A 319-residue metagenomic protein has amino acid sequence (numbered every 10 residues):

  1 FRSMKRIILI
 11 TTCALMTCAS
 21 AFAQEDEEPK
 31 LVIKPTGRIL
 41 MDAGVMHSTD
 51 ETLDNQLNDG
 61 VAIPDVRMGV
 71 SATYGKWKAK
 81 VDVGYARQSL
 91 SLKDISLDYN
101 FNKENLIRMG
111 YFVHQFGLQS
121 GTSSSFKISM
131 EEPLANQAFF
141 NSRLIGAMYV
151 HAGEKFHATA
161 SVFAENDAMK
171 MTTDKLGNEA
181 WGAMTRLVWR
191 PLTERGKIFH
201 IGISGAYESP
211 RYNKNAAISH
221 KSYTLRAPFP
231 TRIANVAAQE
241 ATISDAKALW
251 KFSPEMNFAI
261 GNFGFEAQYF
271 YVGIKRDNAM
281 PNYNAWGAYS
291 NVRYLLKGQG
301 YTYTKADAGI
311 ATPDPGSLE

Functional and structural regions predicted by a protein language model:
F1-D26: Bacterial Sec-dependent N-terminal signal peptides
S20-A21, A168, I274-R276: A short hydrophobic/aromatic micro-motif that marks alpha-helical segments and, especially, helix-coil
D26-S48, Q56-A168, D174-R211, Y289-P315 (+1 more regions): Outer membrane beta-barrel
D50-L53, I128-P133, A234-A241, K275: Extracytoplasmic loops and strand-loop junctions of Gram-negative outer membrane beta-barrel proteins
D54, A285: Flexible, glycine- and charge-enriched loops at secondary-structure boundaries
M171-K175, N278-P281: Short, solvent-exposed loop/turn segments at secondary-structure boundaries
A180-N284: Surface-exposed beta-loop-beta
